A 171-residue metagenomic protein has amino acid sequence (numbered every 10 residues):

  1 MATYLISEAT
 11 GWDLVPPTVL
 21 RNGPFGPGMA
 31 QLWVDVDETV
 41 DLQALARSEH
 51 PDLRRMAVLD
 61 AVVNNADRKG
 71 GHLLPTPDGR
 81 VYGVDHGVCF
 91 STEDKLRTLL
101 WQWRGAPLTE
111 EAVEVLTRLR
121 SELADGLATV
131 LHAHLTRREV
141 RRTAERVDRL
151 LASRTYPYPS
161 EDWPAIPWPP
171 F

Functional and structural regions predicted by a protein language model:
M1-F171: Phosphate/dinucleotide-binding and metal-coordinating scaffold of catalytic cores in nucleotide-dependent enzymes
